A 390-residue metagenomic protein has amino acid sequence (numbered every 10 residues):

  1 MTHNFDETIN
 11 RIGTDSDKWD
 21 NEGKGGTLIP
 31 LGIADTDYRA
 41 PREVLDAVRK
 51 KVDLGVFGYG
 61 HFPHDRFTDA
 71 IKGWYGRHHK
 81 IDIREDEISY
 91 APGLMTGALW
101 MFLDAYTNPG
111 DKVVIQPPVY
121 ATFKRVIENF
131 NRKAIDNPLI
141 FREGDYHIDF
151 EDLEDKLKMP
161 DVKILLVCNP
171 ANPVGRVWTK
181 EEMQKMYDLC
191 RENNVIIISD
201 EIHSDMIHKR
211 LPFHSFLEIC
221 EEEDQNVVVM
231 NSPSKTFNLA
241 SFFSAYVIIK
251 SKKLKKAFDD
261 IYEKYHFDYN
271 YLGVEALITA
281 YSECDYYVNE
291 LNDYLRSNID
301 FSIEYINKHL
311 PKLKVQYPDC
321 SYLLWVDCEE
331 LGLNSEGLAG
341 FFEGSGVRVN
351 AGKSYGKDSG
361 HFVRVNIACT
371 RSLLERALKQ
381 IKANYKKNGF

Functional and structural regions predicted by a protein language model:
T2-L94, S282, N388-F390: N-terminal small-domain helix-loop-helix segment of the aminotransferase-like
F57-D188, D205-M206, L211-E222, V228 (+1 more regions): Conserved core of the PLP fold type I
F130, E192-N193, E223, S345 (+1 more regions): Helix C-cap/helix->beta junction micro-motif
D155, E343-N350, Y355-F390: PLP-dependent enzyme catalytic core of the Aspartate aminotransferase-like
C220-R296, K379, Y385: Conserved core segment of the aminotransferase class I/II
I278, L295-I303, V315-C328: Conserved glycine-rich beta-strand-loop-beta hairpin in the small C-terminal domain of fold type I
G332-L338, L373-R376: Short, conserved charged micro-motifs
